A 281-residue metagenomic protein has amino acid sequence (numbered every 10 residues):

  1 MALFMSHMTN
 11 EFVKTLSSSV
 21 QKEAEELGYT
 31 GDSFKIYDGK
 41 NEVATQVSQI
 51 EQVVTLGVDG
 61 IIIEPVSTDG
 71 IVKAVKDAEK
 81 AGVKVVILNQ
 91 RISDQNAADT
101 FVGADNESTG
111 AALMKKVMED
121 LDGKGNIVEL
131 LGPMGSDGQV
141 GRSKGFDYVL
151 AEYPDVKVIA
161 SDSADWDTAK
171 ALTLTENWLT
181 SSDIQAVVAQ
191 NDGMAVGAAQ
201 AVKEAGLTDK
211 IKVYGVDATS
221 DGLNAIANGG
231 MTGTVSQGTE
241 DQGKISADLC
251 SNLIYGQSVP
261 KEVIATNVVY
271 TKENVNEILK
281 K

Functional and structural regions predicted by a protein language model:
M1-K281: A residue-level marker of the well-folded mature domains of exported/periplasmic proteins
